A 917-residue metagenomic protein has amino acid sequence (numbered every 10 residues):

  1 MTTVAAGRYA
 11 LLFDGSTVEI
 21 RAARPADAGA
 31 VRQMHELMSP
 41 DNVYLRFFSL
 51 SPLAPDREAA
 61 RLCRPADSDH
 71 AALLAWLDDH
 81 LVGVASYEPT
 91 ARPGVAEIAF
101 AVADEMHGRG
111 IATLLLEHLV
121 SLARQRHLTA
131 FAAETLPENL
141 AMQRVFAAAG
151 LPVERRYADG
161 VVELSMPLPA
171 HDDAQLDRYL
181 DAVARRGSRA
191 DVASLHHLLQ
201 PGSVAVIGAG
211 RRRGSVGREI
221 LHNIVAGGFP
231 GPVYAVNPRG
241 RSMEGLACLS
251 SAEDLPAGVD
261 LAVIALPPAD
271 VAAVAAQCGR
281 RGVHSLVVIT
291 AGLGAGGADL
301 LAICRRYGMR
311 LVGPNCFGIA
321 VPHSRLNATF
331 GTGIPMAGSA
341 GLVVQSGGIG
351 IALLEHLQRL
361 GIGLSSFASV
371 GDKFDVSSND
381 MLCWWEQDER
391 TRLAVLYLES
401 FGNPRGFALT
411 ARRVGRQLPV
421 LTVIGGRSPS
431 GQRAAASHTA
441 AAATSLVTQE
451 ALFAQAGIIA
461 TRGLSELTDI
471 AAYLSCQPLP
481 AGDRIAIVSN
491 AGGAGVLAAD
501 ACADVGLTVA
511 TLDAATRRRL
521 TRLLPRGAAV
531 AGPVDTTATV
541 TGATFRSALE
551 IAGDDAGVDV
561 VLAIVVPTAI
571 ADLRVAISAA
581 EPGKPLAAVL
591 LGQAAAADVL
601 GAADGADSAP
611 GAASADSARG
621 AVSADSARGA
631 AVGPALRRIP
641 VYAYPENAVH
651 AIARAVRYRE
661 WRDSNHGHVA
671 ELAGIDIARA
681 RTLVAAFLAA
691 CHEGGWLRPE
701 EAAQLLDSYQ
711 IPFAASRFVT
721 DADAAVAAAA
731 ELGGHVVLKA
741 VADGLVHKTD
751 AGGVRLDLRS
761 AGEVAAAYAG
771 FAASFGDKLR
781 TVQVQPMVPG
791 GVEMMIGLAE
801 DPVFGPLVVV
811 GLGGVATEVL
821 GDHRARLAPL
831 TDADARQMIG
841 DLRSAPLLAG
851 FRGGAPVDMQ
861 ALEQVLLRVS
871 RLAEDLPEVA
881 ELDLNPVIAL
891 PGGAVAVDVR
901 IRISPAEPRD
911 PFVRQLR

Functional and structural regions predicted by a protein language model:
M1-H197: Long, contiguous binding/interaction regions
Q175-R917: Catalytic-core regions of core metabolic enzymes, especially those transforming organic acids/acyl-group intermediates
